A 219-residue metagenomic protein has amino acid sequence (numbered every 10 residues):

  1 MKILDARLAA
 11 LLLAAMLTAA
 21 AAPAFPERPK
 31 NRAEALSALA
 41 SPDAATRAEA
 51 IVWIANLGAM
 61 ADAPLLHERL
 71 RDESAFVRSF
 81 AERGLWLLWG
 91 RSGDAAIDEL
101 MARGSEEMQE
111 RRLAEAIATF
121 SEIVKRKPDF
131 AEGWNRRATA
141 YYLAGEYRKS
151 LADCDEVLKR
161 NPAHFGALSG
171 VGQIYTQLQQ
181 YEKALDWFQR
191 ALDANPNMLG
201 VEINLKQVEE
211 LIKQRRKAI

Functional and structural regions predicted by a protein language model:
F25-A38, A59-L70, D94-M101: Amphipathic alpha-helical scaffolding segments comprising HEAT/armadillo-like alpha-solenoid repeats
A44, I97, A131-E132, F165-G166 (+1 more regions): Helix-start (N-cap) detector for alpha-helical repeat units in TPR-like alpha-solenoids, especially tetratricopeptide
N56, L87-R91, Q109, L143 (+2 more regions): Register position in tetratricopeptide repeats
L185-I219: Terminal, low-structured helical/coil segments at or just beyond the last alpha-helical repeat
